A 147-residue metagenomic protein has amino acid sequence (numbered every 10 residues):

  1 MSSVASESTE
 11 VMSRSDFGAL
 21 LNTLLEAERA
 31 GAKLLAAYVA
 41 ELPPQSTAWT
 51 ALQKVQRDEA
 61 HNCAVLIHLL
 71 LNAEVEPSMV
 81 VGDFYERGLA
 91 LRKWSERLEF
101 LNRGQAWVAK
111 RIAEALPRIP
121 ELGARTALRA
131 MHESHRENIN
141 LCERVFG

Functional and structural regions predicted by a protein language model:
S2-E7, A64-A109: Carboxylate-rich helix-loop segments that flank metal/cofactor sites and access channels in metalloenzymes
S3-P43, S95-I119, N138: Alpha-helical bundle segments that constitute or directly flank the non-heme di-iron/ferroxidase center
A40-A48, E114-T126, V145-G147: Inter-helical turn/loop segments and adjacent helix faces that build the functional surface of alpha-helical bundle
T47-V81, L141-G147: Conserved alpha-helical segments that form or flank metal/cofactor-binding pockets of metalloenzymes
D58, L89-A90, S134-N138: A short structural micro-motif
P77-E86, R111-A127: Long amphipathic alpha-helical coiled-coil segments
R129-G147: Short, contiguous alpha-helical
